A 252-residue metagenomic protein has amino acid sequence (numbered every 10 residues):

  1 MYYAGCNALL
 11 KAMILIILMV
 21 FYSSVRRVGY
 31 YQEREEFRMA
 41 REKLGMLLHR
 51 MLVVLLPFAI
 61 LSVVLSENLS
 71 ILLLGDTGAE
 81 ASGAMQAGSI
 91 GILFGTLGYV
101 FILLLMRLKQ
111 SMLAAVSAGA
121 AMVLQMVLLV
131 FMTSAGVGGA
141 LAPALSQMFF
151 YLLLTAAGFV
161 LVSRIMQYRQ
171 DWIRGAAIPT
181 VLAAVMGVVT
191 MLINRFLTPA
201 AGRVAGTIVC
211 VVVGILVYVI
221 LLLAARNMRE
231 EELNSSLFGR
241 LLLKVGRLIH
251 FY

Functional and structural regions predicted by a protein language model:
M1-K11, T77-G83: Interfacial/gating helices of multi-pass transporter permease domains
A4, V28, E36-L65, S82-M85 (+2 more regions): Interfacial transmembrane-helix starts/ends
C6, I14-L48, L104-R107: Helix-loop junctions and terminal segments of transmembrane helices in multi-pass membrane transport/translocation
A8-K11, M46, A59, N68 (+5 more regions): Residue-level recognition of pore/gate-forming positions within transmembrane alpha-helices of multi-pass
I16-M19, A59-V64, L72, M126-F131 (+5 more regions): Membrane-embedded alpha-helical segments of multi-pass transporters/permeases
G45, S62-L93, V137: Interfacial segments at transmembrane-helix termini and the short loops linking adjacent helices
K109-S163, Q170, V188, L192-V212 (+1 more regions): Membrane-interface helix-loop junctions in multi-pass transport and translocation proteins
M191-Y252: Membrane-proximal transmembrane or re-entrant/amphipathic helices at the cytosolic face
